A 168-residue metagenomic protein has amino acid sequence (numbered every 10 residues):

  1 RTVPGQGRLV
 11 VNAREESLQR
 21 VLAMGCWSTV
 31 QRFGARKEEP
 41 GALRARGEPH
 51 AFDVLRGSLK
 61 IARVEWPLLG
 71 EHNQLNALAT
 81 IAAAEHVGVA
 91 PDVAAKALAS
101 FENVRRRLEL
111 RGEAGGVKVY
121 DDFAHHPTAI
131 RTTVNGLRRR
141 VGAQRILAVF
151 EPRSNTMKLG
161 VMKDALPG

Functional and structural regions predicted by a protein language model:
R1-V119, A143, P167: Acidic, Mg2+-coordinating active-site environments of NTP-dependent enzymes
W66, D121, F150-P152: Short glycine-centered, acidic/aromatic-flanked micro-motifs in structured strand/loop junctions that mark active-site
V104-R106, P127-G168: Active-site beta-alpha connecting loops in nucleotide-dependent enzymes
V119-H125: Switch II (G3) loop of P-loop NTPases
